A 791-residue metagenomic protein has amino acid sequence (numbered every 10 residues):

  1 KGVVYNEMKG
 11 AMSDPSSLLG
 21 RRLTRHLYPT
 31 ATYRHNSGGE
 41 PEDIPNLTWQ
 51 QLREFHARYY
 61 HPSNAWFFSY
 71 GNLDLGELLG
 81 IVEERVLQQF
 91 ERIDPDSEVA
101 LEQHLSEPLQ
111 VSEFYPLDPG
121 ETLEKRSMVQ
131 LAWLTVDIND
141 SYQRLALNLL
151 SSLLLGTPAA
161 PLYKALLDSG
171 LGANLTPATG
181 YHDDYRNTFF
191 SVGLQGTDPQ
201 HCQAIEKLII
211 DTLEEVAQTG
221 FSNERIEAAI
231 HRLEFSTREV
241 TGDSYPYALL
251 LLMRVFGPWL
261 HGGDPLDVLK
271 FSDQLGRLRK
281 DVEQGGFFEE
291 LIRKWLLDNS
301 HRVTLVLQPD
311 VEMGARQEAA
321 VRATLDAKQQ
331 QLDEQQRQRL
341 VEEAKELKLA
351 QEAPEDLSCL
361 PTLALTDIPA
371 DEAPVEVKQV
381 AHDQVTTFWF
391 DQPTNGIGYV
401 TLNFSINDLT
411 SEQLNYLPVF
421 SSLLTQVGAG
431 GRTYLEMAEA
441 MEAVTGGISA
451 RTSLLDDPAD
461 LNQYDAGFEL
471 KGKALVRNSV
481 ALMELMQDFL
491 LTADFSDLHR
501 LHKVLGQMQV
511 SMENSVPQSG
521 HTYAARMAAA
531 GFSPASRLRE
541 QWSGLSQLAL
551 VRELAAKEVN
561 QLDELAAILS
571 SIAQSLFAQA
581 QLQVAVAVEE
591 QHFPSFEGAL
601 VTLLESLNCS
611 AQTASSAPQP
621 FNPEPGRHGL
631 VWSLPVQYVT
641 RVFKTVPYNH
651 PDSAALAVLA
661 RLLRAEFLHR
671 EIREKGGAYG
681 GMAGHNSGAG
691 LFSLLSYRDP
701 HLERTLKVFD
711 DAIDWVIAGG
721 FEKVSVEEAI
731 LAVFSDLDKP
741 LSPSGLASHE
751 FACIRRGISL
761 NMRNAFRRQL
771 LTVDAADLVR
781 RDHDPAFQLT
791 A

Functional and structural regions predicted by a protein language model:
K1, S16-E42, N64-Y70, K125-V136 (+10 more regions): M16 family metallopeptidases and their MPP-like homologs
V3-P62, F68-E83, F90-D118, K125: Hydrophobic, small-residue-rich alpha-helical packing segments that form membrane-like cores
Y5, K9, P95-A159, S191 (+8 more regions): His/Glu-based metal-binding/catalytic segments typifying zinc-dependent metallopeptidases
R53-A57, P116-P119, P177-H182, G276-L278 (+10 more regions): Generic recognition of flexible, low-complexity loop/linker segments
R53-R85, S543-G544, A566-L600: Non-catalytic, conformational "gating/processing" segments within enzyme and secreted inhibitor domains
I81-Q89, L147, A320-T324, A599-L604: Short secondary-structure boundary/capping segments
E283-A323: Extended, domain-scale alpha-helical bundle/helix-rich regions
E312-Q317, R322-L347, V504-Q507: N-terminal leader/propeptide and maturation segments of large enzyme subunits in energy/redox metabolism and hydrolases
